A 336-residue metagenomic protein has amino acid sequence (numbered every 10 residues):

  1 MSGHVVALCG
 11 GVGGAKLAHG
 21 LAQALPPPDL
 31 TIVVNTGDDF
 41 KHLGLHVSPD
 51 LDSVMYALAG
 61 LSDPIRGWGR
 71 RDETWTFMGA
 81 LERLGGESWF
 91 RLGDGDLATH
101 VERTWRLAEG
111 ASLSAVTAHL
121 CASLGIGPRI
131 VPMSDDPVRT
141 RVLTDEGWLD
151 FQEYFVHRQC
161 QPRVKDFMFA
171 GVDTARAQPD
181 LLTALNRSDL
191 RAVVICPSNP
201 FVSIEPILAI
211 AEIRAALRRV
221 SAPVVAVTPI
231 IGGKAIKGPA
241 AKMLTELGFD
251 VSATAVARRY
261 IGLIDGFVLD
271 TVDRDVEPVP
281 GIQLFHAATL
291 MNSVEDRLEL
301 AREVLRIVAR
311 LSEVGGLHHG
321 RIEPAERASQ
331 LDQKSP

Functional and structural regions predicted by a protein language model:
S2-V5: Extreme N-terminal starter segment of soluble prokaryotic enzymes
L17-P28: A short, Lys/Arg-enriched amphipathic alpha-helix followed by its capping loop at the start of a domain
P26-P28, V220-P223, I282: A short helix->loop->beta-strand "cap" motif at the edges of active sites that frequently abuts
T31-N35, V224-I230, G266-T271: Short internal beta-strands
V34-G171, A184: Electropositive, gly/pro-rich neighborhoods at or near active sites that engage anionic ligands
G37-D38, V220-K237, T289: Short, flexible loop segments at boundaries between secondary-structure elements
P206-R214: Charged helix-capping and loop-helix junction motifs
K237-G315, P336: C-terminal functional extensions of proteins
